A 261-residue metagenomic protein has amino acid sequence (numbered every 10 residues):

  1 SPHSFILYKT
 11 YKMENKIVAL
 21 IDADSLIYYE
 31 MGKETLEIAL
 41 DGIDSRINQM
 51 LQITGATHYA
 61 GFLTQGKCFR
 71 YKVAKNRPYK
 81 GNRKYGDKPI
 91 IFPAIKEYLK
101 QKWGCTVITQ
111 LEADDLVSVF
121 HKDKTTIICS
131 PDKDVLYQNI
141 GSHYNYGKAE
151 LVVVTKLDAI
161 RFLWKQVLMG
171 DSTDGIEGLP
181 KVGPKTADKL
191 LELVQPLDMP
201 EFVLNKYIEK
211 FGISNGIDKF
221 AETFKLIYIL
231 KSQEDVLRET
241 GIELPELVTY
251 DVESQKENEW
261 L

Functional and structural regions predicted by a protein language model:
S1-K12: Short, Lys/Arg-enriched N-terminal segments with co-localized hydrophobic residues within the first ~10-30 amino acids
F5, Y71-V73, R161: General helical secondary-structure elements
T10-Y11, G81-W260: Extended two-metal-dependent nuclease catalytic cores across DNA- and RNA-processing enzymes
E14-K124, C129, I140-Y144: Noncatalytic, basic helical substrate-engagement surface that gates or grips nucleic-acid strands
